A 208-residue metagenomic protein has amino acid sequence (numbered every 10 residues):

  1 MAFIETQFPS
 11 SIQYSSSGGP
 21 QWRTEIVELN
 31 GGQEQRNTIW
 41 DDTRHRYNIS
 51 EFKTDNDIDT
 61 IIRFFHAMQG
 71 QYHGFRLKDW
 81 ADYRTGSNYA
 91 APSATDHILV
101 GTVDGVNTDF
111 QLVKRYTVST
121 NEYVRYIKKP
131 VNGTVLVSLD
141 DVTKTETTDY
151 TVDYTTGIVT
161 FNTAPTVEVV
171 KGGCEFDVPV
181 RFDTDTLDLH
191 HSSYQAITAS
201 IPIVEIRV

Functional and structural regions predicted by a protein language model:
M1-G74, V178-T198: Solvent-exposed edge beta-strands and adjacent loop segments that serve as assembly or binding interfaces
R36-N37, V100, T160-N162: Beta-strand-rich interaction surfaces with strong enrichment in secreted/lumenal proteins
W40-D42, G105, Y154, P165 (+1 more regions): Surface-exposed coil/turn segments at beta-strand junctions on protein surfaces, enriched
R44-R46, T134, T156: Extracellular structured ligand-interaction cores
F52-K53, K114-T117, T160-E168, I206-R207: Secondary-structure transition/turn motif
I62-D149, C174-V208: Extended beta-strand solenoid/passenger and fiber regions
T143-E168: A surface-exposed beta-strand-loop module
E168-C174: Generic detector of short, aliphatic-rich beta-strand segments that form the cores of beta-sheets in diverse domain
